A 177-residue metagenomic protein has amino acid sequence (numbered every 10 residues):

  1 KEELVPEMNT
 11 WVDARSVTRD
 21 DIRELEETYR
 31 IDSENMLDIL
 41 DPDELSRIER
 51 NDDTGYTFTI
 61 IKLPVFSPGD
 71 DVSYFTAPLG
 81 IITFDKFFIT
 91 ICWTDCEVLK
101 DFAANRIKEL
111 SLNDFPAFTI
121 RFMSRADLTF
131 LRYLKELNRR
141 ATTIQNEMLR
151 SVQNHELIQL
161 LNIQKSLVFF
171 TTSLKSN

Functional and structural regions predicted by a protein language model:
K1-N177: Peripheral, non-transmembrane regulatory/ligand-interaction domains of membrane transport proteins
